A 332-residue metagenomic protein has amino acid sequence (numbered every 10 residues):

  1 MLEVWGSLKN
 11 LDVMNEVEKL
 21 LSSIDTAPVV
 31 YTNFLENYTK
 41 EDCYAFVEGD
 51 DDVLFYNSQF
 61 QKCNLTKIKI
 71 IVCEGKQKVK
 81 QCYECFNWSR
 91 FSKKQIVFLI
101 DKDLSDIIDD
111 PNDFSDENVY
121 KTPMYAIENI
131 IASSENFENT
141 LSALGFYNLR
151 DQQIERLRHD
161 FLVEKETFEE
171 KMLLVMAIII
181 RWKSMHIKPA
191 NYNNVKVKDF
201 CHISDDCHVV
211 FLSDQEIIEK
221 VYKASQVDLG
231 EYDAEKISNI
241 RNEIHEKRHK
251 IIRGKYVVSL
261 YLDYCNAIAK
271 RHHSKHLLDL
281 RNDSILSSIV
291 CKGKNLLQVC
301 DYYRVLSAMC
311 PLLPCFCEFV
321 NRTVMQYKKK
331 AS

Functional and structural regions predicted by a protein language model:
L2-S332: Acidic, divalent-metal-binding catalytic cores of TOPRIM and closely related two-metal-ion phosphodiester/pyrophosphate
